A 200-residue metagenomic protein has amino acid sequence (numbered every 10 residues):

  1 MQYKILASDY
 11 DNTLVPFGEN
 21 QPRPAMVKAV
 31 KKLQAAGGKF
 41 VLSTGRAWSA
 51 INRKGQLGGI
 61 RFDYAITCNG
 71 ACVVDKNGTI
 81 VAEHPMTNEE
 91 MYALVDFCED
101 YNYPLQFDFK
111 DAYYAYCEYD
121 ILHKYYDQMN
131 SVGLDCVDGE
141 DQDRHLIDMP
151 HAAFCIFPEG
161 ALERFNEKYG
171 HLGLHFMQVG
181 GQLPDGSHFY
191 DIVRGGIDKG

Functional and structural regions predicted by a protein language model:
M1-I5, R23, V193-G200: Mg2+-dependent phosphoryl-transfer enzymes with acidic/Ser/Thr/Gly-rich catalytic loops
Q2-E19: Asp-based phosphoryl-transfer active-site loop
S8, V74, G181-Q182: Hydrophobic alpha-helical segments, especially N-terminal targeting/anchoring helices
L14-P16, V74-N77, D185-F189: A short acidic, helix-capping loop that chelates divalent metal ions and anchors anionic groups
Q21-K124: Active-site phosphate-binding/coordination module
D108-G200: Conserved acidic, metal-coordinating active-site core of Asp-based, Mg2+-dependent phosphoryl-transfer enzymes
